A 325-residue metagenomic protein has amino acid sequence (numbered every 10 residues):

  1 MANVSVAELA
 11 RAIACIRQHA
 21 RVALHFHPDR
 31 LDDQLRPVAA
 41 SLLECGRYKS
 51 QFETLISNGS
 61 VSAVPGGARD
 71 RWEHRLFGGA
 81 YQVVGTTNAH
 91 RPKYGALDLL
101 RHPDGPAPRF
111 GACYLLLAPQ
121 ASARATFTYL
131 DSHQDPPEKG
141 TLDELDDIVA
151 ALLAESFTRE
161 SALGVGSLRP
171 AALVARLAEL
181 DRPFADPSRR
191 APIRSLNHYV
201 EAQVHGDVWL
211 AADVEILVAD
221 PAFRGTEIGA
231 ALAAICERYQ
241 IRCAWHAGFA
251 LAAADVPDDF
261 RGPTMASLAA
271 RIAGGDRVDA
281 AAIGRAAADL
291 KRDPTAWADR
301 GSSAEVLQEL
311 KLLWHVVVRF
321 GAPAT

Functional and structural regions predicted by a protein language model:
A2-A10, A14, H19-P28, E53 (+3 more regions): Active-site-proximal loop/hinge segments that shape catalytic or ion-binding/gating pockets
R17-H19, T87-R91, L97, R109-G111 (+2 more regions): Short, well-ordered loop/turn elements at secondary-structure boundaries
Q34-L43: A structured, charge-rich N-terminal accessory region that forms the first stable segment of a protein and links
R36, A107-P108: Short aromatic-enriched loop/helix-cap "lid" or pocket-rim segments at secondary-structure transitions that line
L42-G46, G275: Short loop/turn hinge sites at secondary-structure boundaries
C45-L97, H102-G105: Glycine-rich loop/turn
